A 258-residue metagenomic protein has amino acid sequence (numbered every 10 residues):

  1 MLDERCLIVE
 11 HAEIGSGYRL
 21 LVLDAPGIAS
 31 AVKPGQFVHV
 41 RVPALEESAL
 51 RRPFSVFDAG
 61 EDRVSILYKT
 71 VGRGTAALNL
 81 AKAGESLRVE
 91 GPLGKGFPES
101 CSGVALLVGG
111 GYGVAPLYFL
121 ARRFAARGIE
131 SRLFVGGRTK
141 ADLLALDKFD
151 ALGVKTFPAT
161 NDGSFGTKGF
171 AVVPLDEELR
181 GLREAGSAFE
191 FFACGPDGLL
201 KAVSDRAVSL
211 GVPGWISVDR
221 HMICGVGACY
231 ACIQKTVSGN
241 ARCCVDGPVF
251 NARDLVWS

Functional and structural regions predicted by a protein language model:
L2-A83: Ferredoxin-reductase
L45-F54, G94-C101, C244: Short, Lys/Arg- and Gly-enriched loop/turn segments at beta-strand edges
R73-I216: FNR/FR-type flavoprotein reductase catalytic core
K140-D142, S164-F165, H221-G225, F250: Short gly/pro/ser/thr-enriched loop/turn and capping motifs at secondary-structure boundaries
D197, D219-P248: Local cysteine-cluster metal-coordination motifs and their immediate loop/turn environment, predominantly Fe-S cluster
V245-S258: Short microdomains enriched in Cys/His and/or Lys/Arg
